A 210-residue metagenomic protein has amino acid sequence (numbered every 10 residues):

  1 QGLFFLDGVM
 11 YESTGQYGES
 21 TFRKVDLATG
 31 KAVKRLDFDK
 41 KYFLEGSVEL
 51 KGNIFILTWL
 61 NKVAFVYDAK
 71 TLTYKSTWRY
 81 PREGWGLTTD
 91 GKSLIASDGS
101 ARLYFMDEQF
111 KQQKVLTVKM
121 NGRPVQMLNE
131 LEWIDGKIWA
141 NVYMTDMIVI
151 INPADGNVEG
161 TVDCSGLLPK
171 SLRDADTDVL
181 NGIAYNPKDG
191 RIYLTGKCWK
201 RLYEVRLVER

Functional and structural regions predicted by a protein language model:
Q1-T21, L36-V48, W85-G86, G196-C198: Beta-strand-rich domains and repeat architectures in extracellular enzymes and scaffolds, especially beta-propellers
D7-G8, K51-N53, G91-K92, D135-G136 (+1 more regions): Short coil/turn segments that connect the beta-strands within blades of beta-propeller domains
Y11-Q16, I54-N61, A96-S100, A140-M144 (+1 more regions): Conserved beta-strand positions in repeat-built beta-propeller and related beta-rich domains
V25-G30, D68-L72, D107-K111, N152-G156 (+1 more regions): Short loop/turn segments that connect beta-strands within beta-propeller blades
T29-V66, L72-G84: Blade-loop segments of beta-propeller domains
R35-K40, S76-R82, L116-R123, V162-G166 (+1 more regions): Surface loop/turn motifs at the tips and blade-to-blade linkers of beta-strand repeat domains
A64-N121: Hydrophobic, well-structured mid-protein blocks that either form specific transmembrane helices
L128, A175-Y185: Signature of short aromatic-glycine-proline-rich micro-motifs recurring in repeat-based ectodomains
